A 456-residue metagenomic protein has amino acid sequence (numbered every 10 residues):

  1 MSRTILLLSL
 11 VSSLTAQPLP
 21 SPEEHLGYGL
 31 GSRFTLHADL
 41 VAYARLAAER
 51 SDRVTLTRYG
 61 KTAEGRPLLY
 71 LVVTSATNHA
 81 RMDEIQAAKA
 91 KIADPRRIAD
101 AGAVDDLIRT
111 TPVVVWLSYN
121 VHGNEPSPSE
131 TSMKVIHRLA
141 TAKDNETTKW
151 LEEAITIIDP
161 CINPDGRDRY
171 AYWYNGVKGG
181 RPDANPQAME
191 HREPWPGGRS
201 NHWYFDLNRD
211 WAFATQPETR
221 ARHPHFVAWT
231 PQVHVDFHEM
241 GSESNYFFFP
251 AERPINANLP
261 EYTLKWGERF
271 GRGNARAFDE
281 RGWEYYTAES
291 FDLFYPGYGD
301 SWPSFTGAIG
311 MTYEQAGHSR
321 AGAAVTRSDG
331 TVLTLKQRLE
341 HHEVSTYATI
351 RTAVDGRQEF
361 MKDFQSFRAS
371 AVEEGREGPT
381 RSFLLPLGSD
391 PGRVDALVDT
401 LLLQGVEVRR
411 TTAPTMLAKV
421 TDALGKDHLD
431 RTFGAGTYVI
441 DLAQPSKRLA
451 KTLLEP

Functional and structural regions predicted by a protein language model:
R3-S13: Bacterial N-terminal signal peptides
Q17-I155, W203, R209-D210, T215-A221 (+6 more regions): Intrinsic-disorder/low-complexity accessory segments
A154-Y170: Short, conserved secondary-structure transition motifs
I162-P164, E239-G241, G317: Active-site-proximal loop/turn and secondary-structure-junction residues that shape catalytic pockets, frequently
D168-N185: Aromatic- and acidic-residue-enriched segments that line the glycan-binding/catalytic groove of carbohydrate-active
N185-F205: Aromatic- and acidic-residue-enriched carbohydrate-binding clefts of CAZyme catalytic domains
V235: Active-site beta-loop-alpha substructure in enzyme catalytic cores, prototypically the cysteine-centered nucleophile
